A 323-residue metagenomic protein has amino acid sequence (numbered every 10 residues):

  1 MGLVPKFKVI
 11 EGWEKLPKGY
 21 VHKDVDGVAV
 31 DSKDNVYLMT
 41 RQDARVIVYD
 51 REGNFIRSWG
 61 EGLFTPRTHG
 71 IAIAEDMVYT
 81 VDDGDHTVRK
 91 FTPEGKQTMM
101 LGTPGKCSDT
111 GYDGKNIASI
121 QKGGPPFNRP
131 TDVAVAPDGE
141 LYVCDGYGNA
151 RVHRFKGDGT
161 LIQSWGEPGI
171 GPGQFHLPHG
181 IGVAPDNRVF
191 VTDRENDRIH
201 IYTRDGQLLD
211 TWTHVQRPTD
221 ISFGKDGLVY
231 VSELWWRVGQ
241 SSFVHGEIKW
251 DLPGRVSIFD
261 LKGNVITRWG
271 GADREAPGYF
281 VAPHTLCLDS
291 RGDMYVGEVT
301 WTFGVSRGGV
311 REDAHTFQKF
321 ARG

Functional and structural regions predicted by a protein language model:
M1-G323: Eukaryotic scaffold repeat domains enriched in small/polar residues
